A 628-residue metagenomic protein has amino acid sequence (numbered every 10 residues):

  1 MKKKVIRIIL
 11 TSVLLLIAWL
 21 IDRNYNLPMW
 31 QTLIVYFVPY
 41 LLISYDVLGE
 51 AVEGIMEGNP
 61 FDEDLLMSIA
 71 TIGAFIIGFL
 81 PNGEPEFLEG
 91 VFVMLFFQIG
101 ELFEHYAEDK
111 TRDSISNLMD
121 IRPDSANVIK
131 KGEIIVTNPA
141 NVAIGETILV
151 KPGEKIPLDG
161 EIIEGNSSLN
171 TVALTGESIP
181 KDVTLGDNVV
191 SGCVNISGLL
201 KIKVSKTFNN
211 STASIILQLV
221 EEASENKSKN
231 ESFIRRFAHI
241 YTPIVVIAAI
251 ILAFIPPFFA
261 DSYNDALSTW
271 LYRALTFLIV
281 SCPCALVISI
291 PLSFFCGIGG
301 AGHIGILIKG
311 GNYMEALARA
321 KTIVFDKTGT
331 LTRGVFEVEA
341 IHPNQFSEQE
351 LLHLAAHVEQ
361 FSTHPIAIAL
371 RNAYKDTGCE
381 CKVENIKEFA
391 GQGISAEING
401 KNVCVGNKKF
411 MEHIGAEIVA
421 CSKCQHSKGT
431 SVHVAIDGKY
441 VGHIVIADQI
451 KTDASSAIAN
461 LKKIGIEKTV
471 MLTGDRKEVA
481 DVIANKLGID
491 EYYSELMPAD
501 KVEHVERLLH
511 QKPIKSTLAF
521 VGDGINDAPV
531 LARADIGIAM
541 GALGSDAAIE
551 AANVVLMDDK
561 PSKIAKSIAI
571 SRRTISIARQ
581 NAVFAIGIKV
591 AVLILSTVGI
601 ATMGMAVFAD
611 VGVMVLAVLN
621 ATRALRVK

Functional and structural regions predicted by a protein language model:
M1-L10, Y241: N-terminal membrane topogenic signal
S12-V13, S232-D261, R273-F294, R579-F608: Bilayer-spanning, highly hydrophobic alpha-helical transmembrane segments
A18-T32: Short, hydrophobic transmembrane alpha-helix segments
W19-D22, Y36-S125, I129, N141-I148 (+6 more regions): Actuator/coupling domain of P-type ATPases
V52-F61, F103-N117, L292-G311, T622-K628: Juxtamembrane helix-loop transition segments at the membrane interface in multi-pass membrane proteins
E63-S68, L174, Y272, C282-V358 (+2 more regions): Conserved catalytic phosphorylation-site environment of P-type ATPases
K151, V338, H342-K468, K477 (+1 more regions): P-type ATPase nucleotide-binding
G400, T430, I436-Q580, I588: Conserved ATP-binding TGD loop and adjacent catalytic N/P-domain core of P-type ATPases
